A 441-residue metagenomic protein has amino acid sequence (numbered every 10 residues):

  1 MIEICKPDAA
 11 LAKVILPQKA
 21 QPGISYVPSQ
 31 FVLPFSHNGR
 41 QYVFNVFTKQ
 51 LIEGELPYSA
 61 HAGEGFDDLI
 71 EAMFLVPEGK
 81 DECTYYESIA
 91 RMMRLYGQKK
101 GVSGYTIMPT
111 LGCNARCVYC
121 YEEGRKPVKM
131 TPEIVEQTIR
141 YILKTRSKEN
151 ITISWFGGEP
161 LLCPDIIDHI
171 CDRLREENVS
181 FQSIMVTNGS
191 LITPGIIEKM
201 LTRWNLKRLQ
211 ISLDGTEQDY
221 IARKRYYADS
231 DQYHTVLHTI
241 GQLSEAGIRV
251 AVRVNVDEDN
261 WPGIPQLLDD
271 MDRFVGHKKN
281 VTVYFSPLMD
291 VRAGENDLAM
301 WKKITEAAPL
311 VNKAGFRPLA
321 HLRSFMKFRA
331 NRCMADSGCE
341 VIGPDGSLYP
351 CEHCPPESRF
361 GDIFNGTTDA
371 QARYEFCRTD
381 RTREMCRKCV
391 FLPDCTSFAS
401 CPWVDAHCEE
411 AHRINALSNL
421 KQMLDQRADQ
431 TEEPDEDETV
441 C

Functional and structural regions predicted by a protein language model:
I2-A12, L16, I24, N38 (+1 more regions): Flexible mid-to-C-terminal extensions adjoining Fe-S/redox cofactors in radical SAM and related proteins
I2-Q18, I24, N280-T282, L288-E357 (+2 more regions): A C-terminal junction/extension of Radical SAM enzymes
V14-Q50, G65-T106, C441: N-terminal [4Fe-4S]-dependent radical SAM core
F66-Y86, N331-R332, D336-G366: A broadly conserved sequence feature marking short terminus-proximal activation segments in nucleic acid-centric
K80-G101, G315-L322, E357-T382: Short, charged low-complexity linear segments at domain edges
K100, G104-E133: Canonical Radical SAM [4Fe-4S] cluster-binding loop centered on the CxxxCxxC motif and its immediate flanking residues
T106, T110, N114, A330 (+2 more regions): Residues immediately within or flanking Cys/His clusters that coordinate Zn2+ in small zinc-binding modules
E136-S154, C163-L288: Radical SAM/AdoMet-radical enzyme domain recognition
